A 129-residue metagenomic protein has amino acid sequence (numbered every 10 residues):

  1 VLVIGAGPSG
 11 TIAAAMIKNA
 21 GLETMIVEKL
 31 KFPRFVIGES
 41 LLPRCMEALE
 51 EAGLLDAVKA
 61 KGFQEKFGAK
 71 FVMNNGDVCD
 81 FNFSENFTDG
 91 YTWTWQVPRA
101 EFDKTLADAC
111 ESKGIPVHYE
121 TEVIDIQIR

Functional and structural regions predicted by a protein language model:
L2, K18-I37: Glycine-rich FAD pyrophosphate-binding loop
G10-T11: N-terminal Rossmann-fold NAD(P) dinucleotide-binding loop
L30, L41, A100: Anionic group-transfer/hydrolysis microenvironments
R34-N75: N-terminal FAD cofactor-binding segment of flavoenzymes
E65, V72-R129: Conserved N-terminal helical subregion
